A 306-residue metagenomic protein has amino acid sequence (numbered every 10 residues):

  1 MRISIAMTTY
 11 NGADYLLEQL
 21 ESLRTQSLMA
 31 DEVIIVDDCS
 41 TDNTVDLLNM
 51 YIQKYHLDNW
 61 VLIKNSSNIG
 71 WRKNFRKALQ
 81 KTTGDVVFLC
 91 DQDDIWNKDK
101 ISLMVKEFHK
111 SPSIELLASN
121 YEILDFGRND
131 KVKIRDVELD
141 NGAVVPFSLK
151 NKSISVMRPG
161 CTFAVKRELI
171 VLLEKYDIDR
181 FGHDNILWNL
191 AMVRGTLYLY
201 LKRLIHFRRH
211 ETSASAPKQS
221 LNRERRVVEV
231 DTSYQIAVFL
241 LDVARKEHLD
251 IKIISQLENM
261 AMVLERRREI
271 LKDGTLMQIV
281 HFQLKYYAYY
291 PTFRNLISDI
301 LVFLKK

Functional and structural regions predicted by a protein language model:
G12-T25: Short, well-formed alpha-helical segments that are part of the catalytic scaffolds of diverse glycosyltransferases
L17, D42-Y51, K73, D99: Acidic helix N-cap motif at the loop->helix transition within catalytic regions of sugar-transfer enzymes
D37-D46, S67: A conserved acidic beta->alpha catalytic loop
N65-T82: Glycine-rich, basic loop-to-helix element that forms the pyrophosphate-binding segment of sugar-nucleotide handling
K73, I101-E107, S111-L169: Flexible acidic/His/Gly-enriched loops in nucleotide-sugar-dependent glycosyltransferase catalytic domains
Q80, G142-L221: Conserved nucleotide-sugar donor-binding catalytic segment
V87: Short aromatic/hydrophobic "clamp" motif used to bind/position activated sugar donors
R180-F181, V193, L199, H206-K306: C-terminal subregions of glycosyltransferases and related glycan-biosynthesis enzymes
